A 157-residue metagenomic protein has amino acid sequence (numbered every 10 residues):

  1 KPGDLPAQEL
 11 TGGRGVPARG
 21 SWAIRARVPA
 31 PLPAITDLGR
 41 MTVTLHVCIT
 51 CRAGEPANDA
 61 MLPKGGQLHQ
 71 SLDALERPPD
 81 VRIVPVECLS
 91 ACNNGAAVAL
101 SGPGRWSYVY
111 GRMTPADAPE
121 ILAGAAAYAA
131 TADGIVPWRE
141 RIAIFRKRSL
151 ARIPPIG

Functional and structural regions predicted by a protein language model:
K1-L10: Extreme N-terminal basic, low-complexity initiation segments that serve as generic localization/processing leaders
P29-G54: Polybasic, low-complexity association/targeting segments
L38-H46, H69-A91: Immediate flanking context of iron-sulfur cluster ligation sites
L45-A57, P85-S101: Local cysteine-cluster metal-coordination motifs and their immediate loop/turn environment, predominantly Fe-S cluster
P56-G65: Glycine- and acidic-residue-enriched helix-capping/strand-helix junction motifs
K64-V81, M113-T114, P119, A123: Ferredoxin-type iron-sulfur electron-transfer modules in oxidoreductases and energy-metabolism complexes
N94, A99-R105, A125-G157: Short flanking/linker segments adjacent to small metal-binding domains or redox-active Cys/His motifs
